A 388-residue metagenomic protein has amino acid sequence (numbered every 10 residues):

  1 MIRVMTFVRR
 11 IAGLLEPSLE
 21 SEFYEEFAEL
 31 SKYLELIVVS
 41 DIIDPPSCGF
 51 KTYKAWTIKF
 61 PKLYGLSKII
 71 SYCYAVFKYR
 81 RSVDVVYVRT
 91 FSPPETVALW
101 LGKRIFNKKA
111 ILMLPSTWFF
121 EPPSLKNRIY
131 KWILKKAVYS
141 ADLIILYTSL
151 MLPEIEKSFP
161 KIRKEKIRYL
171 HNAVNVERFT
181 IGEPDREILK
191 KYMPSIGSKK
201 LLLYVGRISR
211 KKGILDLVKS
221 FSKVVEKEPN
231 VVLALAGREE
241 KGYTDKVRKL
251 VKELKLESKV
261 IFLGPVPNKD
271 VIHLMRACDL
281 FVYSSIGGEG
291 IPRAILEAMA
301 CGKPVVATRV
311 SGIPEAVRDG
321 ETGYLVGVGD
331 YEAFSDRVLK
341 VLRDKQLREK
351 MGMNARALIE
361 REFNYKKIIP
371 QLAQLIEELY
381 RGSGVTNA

Functional and structural regions predicted by a protein language model:
M1-P45: N-terminal subdomain of nucleotide-sugar transferases
M5, S195-K212, V218-F221, A234: Conserved donor-binding/catalytic core segment of Leloir-type glycosyltransferases
R10-L14, A110-N127, L143: A short, histidine- and acid-enriched strand-loop-helix "catalytic/donor-clamping" loop that lines the nucleotide-sugar
I42-D44, V174, V205, V232-R248: Glycosyltransferase donor-sugar binding loop
L150, A173: Carbohydrate-associated surface elements
P265-V266, H273-C278: Short alpha-helical donor nucleotide-sugar binding micro-motif in glycosyltransferases
I295, P304-A307, V317: Short hydrophobic beta-strand element within catalytic cores of glycosyltransferases and related nucleotide-activated
D319-G320, Y324-Y331, K340-Q346: Conserved acidic donor-binding segment of nucleotide-sugar-dependent glycosyltransferases
